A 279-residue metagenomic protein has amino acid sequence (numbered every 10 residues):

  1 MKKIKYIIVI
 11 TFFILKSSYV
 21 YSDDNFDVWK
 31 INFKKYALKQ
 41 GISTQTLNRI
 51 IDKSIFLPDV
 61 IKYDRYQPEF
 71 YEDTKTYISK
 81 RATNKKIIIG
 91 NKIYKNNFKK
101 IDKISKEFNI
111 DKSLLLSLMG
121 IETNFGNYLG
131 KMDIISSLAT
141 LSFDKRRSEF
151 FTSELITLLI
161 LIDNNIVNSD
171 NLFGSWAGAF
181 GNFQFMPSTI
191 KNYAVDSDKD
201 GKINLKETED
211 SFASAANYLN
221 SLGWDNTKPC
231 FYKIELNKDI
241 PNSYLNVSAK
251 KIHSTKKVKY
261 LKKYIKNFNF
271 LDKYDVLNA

Functional and structural regions predicted by a protein language model:
K2-I4, D23-D24, L38, I50 (+1 more regions): Intrinsically disordered, low-complexity Ser/Thr/Pro-rich tracts
K2-S22: Classical Sec-dependent N-terminal signal peptides that target proteins to the secretory pathway
I7, F12, D27, I110 (+1 more regions): Generic hydrophobic-segment detector
Y21-G41: Short N-terminal segments immediately surrounding and downstream of signal-peptide cleavage
G41-A279: Catalytic glycan-binding domains that act on GlcNAc-containing polysaccharides
